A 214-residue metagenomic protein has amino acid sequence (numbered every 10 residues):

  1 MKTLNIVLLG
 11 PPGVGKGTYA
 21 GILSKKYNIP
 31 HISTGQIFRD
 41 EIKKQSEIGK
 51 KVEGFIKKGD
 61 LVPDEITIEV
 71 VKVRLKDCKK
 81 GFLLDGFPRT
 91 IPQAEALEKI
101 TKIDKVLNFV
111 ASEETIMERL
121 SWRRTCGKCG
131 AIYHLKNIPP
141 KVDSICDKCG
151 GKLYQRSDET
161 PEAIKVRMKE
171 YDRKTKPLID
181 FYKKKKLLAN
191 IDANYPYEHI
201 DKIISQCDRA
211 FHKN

Functional and structural regions predicted by a protein language model:
K2-I6, K79-K80: Pre-Walker A (Motif I) flank of P-loop NTPase domains
T3, I100-K105, W122, K183-L188: Short glycine-/polar-rich loops that comprise or flank the Walker A/P-loop and associated switch/sensor motifs
P11: P-loop (Walker A) phosphate-binding loop of NTP-binding proteins
K16: Conserved lysine of the Walker
P30-K102, S112-T115, S121, T125-A131 (+1 more regions): ATP-dependent small-molecule kinase phosphotransfer cores that center on conserved nucleotide phosphate-binding segments
E118-K165: Cys/His-rich short segments
K152-N214: NTP-dependent small-molecule kinase module
